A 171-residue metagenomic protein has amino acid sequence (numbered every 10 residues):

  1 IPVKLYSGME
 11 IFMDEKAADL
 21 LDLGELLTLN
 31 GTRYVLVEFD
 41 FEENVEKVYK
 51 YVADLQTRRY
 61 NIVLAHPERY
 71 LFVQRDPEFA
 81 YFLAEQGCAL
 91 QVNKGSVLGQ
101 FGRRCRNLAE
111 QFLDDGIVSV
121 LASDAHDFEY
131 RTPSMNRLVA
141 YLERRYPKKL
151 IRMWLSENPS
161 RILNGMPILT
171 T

Functional and structural regions predicted by a protein language model:
I1-Q91, L169: Extended substrate/RNA-proximal surfaces in nucleic-acid metabolism proteins
F12-D14, R69-V73, V97-Q100, H126-Y130: Active-site environment of divalent metal-dependent phosphoester hydrolases
V48-Y49, D76-P77, G102-R103, T132-N136: Conserved strand-to-helix beginnings and helix N-cap segments that scaffold or border functional pockets
H66, D124, P159: Conserved, mostly hydrophobic/aromatic
Q91, G102-R106: A C-terminal functional module that forms or caps the active site or interfaces directly with catalytic machinery
N107-L108, T170: Catalytic cores of alpha/beta
I117-P133: Short acidic/histidine-rich active-site segments
M135-T171: Mid-to-C-terminal alpha-helical segments outside catalytic/metal-binding sites
